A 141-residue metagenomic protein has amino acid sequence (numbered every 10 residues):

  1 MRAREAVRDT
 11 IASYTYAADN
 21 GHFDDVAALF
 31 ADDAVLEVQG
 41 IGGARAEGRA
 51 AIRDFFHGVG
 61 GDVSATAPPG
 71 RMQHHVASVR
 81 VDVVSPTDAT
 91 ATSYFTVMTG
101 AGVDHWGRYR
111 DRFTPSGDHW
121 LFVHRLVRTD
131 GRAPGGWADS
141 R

Functional and structural regions predicted by a protein language model:
M1-N20, D24, A28: Short, low-complexity N-terminal intrinsically disordered segments enriched in polar/charged residues
A6, Q73, H105: Short, glycine/acidic-rich beta->alpha junctions
D9, V76, R108: Short, conserved clusters of charged catalytic residues that mark active-site and nucleotide-handling motifs
A18, F30-A31, F95-V97, L126-T129: Short beta-strand segments enriched in hydrophobic/aromatic residues within well-folded beta-rich domains
F23-S93: A solvent-exposed, acidic/Ser-Thr-rich amphipathic alpha-helical stretch
F30, E37, Q73, T129-R132 (+1 more regions): Extended, non-catalytic scaffold segments that flank or surround catalytic motifs
D88-T90, W106-D139: Short beta-strand edge/turn micro-motifs at domain boundaries
V97-D104: Short, cysteine-centered beta-strand-loop-beta hairpins and adjacent loop/turn segments enriched in charged/polar
